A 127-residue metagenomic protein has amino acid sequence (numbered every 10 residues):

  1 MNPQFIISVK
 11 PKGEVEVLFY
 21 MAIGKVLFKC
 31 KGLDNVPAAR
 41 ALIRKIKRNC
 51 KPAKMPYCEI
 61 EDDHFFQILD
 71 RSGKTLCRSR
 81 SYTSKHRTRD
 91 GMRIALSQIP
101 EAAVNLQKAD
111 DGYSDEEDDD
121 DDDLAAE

Functional and structural regions predicted by a protein language model:
M1, Q107-E127: Intrinsic N-terminal pre-sequences and regulatory tails
I6-L27, C58-L76: Short aromatic-glycine-(Arg/Gly/Cys) micro-motifs in beta-strand/loop hairpins
P11, K54-P56, E117, D121-D122: Short linear recognition/processing motifs and adjacent strand/loop elements at protein termini and domain edges
L18-K47: Negatively charged, low-complexity tracts enriched in Asp/Glu with abundant Ser/Thr
L27-N35, Y57, L76-K85, V104-D110: Short, tandemly repeated low-complexity microdomains enriched for cysteine and small residues
A38-S97: Short, solvent-exposed interaction modules
R93-I94, Q98-Y113: Mixed-charge, glycine-accented linear interaction segment located at domain edges/termini
